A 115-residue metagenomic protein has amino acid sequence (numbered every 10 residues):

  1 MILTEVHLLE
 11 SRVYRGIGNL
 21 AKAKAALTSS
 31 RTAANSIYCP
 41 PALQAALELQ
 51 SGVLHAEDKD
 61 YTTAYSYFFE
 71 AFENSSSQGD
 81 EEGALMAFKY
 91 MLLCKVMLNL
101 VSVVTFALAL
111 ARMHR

Functional and structural regions predicted by a protein language model:
M1-R115: Extended alpha-helical scaffold regions
